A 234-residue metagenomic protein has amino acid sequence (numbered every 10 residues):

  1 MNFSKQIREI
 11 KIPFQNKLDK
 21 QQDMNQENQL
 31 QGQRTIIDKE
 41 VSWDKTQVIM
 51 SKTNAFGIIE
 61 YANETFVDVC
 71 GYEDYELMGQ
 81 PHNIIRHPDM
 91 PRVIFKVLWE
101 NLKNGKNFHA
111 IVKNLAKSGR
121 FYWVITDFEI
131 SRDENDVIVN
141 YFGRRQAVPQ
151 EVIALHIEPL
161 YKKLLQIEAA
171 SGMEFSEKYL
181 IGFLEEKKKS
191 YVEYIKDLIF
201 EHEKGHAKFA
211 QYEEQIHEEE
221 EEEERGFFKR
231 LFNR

Functional and structural regions predicted by a protein language model:
N2-N54, R145-R234: PAS-family sensory modules
N2-Q6, Q29-L164: Sensory/regulatory domains in signal-transduction proteins
